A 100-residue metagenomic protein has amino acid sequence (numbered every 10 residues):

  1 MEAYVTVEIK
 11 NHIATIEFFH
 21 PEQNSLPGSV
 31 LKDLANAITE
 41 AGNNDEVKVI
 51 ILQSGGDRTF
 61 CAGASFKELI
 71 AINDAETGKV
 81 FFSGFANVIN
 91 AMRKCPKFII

Functional and structural regions predicted by a protein language model:
M1-Q53, N90: Conserved CoA-thioester-binding segment of acyl-CoA-metabolizing enzymes
L26, E76-T77, I100: A generic structural signal for short
S54-N90: Glycine- (often His-adjacent) and acidic-residue-rich active-site loop that binds/positions the CoA thioester
V88-I100: Glycine-rich beta-to-alpha active-site loop
